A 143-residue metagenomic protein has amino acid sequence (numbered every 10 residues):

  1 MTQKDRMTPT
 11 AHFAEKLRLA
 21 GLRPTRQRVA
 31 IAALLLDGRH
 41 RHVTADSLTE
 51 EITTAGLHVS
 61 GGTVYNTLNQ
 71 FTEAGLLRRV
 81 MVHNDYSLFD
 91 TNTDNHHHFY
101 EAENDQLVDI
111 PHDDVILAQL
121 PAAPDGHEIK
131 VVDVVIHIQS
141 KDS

Functional and structural regions predicted by a protein language model:
M1-D37: Intrinsically disordered, low-complexity serine/threonine- and proline-rich regulatory segments
R18, T72-E73: Alpha-helix C-terminal capping/helix-coil junction sites
A30-A33, S47, N66: Amphipathic alpha-helical interaction segments
G38-V43: Short capping segments at the starts of secondary-structure elements
T44-G56: DNA-recognition alpha helix
V64-F71: Basic amphipathic alpha-helical segments that dock to polyanions
A74-S143: Non-DNA-binding regulatory cores of transcription-related proteins, predominantly C-terminal effector-binding
